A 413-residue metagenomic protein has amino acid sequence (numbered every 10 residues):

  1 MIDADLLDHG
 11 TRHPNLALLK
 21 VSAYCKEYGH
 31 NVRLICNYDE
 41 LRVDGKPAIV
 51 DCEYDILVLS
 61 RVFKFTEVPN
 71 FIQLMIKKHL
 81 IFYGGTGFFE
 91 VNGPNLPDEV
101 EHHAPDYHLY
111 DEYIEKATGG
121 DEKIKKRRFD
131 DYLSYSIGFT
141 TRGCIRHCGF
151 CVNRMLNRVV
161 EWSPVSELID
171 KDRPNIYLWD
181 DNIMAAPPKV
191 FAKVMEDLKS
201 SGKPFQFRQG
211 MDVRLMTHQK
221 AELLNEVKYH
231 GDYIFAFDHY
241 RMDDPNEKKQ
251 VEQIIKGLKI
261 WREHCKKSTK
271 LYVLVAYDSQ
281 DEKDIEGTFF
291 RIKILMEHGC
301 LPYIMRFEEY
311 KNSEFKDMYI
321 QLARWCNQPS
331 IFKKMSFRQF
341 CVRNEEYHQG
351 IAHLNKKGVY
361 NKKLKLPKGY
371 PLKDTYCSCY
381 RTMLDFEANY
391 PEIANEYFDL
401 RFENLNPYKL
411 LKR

Functional and structural regions predicted by a protein language model:
M1-A4, I56-K64, V152-K256, S268-Y277 (+1 more regions): Core AdoMet radical
M1-G93: A short, structured N-terminal alpha-helical element that caps or precedes a catalytic domain
R12, A17, D130-E167: Canonical Radical SAM [4Fe-4S] cluster-binding loop centered on the CxxxCxxC motif and its immediate flanking residues
K26, K199, K293-E297: Anion (oxyanion) recognition and catalysis
V68-K77, P94-L96, V190-D197, Q219-L223 (+2 more regions): A short acidic, amphipathic alpha-helical/loop segment
I76-I81, K203, C265-K267, C300: A short helix->loop->beta-strand "cap" motif at the edges of active sites that frequently abuts
L96-A104, H108-T118, K125, Y135 (+4 more regions): Ankyrin repeat (ANK) tandem alpha-helical domains that serve as protein-protein interaction scaffolds, prominent
E226-D232, H239-L405: A structural motif corresponding to the C-terminal lobe/cap of the Radical SAM core domain
